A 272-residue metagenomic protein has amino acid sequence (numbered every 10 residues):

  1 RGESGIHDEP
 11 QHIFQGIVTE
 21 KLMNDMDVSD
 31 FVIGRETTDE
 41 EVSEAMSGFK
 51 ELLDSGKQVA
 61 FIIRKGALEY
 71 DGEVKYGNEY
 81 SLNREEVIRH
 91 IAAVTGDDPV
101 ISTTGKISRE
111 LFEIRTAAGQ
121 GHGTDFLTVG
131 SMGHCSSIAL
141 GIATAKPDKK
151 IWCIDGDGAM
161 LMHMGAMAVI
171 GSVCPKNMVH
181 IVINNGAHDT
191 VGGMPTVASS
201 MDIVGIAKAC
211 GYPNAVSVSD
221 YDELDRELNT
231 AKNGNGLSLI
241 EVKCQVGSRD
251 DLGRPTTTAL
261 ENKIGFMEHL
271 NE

Functional and structural regions predicted by a protein language model:
R1, A60-R64, T103, I154-D155 (+2 more regions): Short beta-strand segments
R1, E20-G34, S172-D189, A209: A glycine-rich helix N-cap at a beta->alpha junction
R1, R109-N185: Thiamine diphosphate
I6-Q11, D71-Y76, L111-T116, M164-G165 (+2 more regions): Short acidic, glycine/serine/threonine-rich loops at helix termini
H7-G48, M194-T230: Conserved thiamine diphosphate
Q58-D97, G234-E272: Glycine/aspartate-rich loop-and-adjacent alpha/beta segment that forms the canonical ThDP
D71-M132: Active-site diphosphate/adenylate-binding microenvironment
